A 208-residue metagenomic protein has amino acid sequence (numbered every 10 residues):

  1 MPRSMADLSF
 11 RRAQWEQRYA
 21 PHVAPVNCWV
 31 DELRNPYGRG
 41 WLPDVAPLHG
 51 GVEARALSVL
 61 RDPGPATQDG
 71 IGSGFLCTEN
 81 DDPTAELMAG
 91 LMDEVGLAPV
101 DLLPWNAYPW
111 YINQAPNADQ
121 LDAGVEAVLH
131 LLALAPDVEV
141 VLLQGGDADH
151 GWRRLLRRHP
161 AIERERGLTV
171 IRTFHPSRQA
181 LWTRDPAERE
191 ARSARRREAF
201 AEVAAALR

Functional and structural regions predicted by a protein language model:
P2-H159, L168-F174, R178-L181: A polyanion-binding, active-site-adjacent surface
D119-D122, W182-A194: Short, surface-exposed amphipathic charged segments that create phosphate/polyanion-binding patches used for binding
A187-R208: A polyampholytic, Gly/Pro-enriched intrinsically disordered region
